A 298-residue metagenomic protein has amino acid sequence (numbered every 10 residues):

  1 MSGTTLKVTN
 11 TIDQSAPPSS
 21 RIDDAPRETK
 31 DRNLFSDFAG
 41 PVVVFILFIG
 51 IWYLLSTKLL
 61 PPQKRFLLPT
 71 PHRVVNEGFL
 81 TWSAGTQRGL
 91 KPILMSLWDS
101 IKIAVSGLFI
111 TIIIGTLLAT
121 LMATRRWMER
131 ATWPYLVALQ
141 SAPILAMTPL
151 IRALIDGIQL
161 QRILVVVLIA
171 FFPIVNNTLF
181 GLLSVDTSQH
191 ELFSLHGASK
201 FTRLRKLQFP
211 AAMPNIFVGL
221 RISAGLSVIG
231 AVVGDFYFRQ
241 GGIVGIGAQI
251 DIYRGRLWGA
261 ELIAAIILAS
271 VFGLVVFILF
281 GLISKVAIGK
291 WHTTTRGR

Functional and structural regions predicted by a protein language model:
D24-L59: N-terminal signal-anchor/first transmembrane alpha helix
A25-P26, L59-F109: Periplasmic/extracellular loop-to-transmembrane helix junction in inner-membrane transport proteins
M95, D99-I103, A153-I174, E261-L268: Loop-to-helix entry region at the N-terminal start of transmembrane alpha-helices in multi-pass membrane transporters
S106-L136: Transmembrane-helix boundary motif in ABC transporter permease subunits
W133-P173, F180-G181: Generic hydrophobic transmembrane alpha-helix motif, especially the helices
L164, L168, F201-G234, A264: Transmembrane alpha-helices
N177-I216: Short cytoplasmic-facing helical segments at TM-TM junctions of multi-pass membrane proteins
L183, I263-R298: C-terminal transmembrane helix and the adjacent membrane-cytosol boundary/short C-terminal tail of inner/organellar
